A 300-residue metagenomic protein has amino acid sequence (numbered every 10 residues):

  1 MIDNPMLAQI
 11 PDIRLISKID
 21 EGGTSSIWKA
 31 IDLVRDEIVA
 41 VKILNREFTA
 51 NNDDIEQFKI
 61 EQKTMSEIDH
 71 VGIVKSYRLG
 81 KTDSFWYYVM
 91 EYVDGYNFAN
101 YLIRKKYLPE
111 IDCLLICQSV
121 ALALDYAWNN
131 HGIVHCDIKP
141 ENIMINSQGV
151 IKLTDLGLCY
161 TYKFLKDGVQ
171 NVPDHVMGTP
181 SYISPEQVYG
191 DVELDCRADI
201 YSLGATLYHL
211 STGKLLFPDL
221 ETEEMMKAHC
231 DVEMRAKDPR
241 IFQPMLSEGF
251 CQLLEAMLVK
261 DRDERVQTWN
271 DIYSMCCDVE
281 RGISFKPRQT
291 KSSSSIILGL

Functional and structural regions predicted by a protein language model:
N45-E67: AlphaC helix of the eukaryotic protein kinase fold
L79: Activation-segment/catalytic-loop signature of the eukaryotic protein kinase fold
D83-N97, Y101: Conserved short submotifs of the Hanks-type protein kinase catalytic core that shape the nucleotide-binding pocket
I116-C117: Activation segment signature within eukaryotic-like protein kinase domains
L122-I133: Protein kinase catalytic-loop region centered on the HRD/HxD motif
Q187-R197: Conserved end of the kinase activation segment
